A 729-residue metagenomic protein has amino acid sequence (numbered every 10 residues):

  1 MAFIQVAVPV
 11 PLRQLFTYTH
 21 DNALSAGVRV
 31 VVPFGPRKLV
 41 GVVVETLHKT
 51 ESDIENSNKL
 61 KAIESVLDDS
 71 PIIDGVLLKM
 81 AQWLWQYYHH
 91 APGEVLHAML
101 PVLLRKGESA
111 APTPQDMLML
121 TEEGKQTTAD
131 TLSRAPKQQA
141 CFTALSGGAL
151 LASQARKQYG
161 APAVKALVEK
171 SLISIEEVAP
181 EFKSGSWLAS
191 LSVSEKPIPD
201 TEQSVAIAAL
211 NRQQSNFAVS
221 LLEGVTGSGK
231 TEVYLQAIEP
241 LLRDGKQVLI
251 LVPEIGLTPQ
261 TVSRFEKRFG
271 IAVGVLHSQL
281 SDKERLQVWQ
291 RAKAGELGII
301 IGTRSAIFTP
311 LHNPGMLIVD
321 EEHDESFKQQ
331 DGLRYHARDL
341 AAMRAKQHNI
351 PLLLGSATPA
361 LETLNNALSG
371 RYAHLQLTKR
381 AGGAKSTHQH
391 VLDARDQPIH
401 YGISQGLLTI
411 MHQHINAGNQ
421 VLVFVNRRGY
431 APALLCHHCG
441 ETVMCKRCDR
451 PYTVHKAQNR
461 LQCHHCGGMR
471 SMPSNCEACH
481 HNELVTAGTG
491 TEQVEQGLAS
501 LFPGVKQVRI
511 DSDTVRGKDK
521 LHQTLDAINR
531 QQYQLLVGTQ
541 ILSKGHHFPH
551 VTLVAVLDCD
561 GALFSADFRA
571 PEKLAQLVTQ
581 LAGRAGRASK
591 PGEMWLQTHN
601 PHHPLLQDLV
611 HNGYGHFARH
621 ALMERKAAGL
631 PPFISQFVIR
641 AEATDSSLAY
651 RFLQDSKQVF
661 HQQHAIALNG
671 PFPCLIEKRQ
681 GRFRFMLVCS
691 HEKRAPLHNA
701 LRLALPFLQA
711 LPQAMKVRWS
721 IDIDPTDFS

Functional and structural regions predicted by a protein language model:
M1-S356, L368-A384, Q663, L697-S729: Accessory, non-ATPase domains that flank or precede helicase/AAA+ motor cores in DNA-metabolism machines
A2-I4, D116, S635-F637, F683-F685: Short beta-strand micro-motifs in enzyme catalytic cores
F3, R13, S25-A26, G406 (+1 more regions): A short, contiguous, amphipathic alpha-helix enriched in charged residues
P33-P36, E254, A628-L630, L675-K678: AMP-binding (ANL) adenylation modules
E45-L47, L100, E177-A179, V425-R427 (+4 more regions): A general secondary-structure junction signal
S57, E441, E677-K693, I723-S729: Short, low-order "capping/linker" segments at domain edges
S194-D200, S204, N216-Y650, Q658 (+2 more regions): Inter-lobe coupling/hinge segments of SF2-like helicase ATPases
Q658, Q662-Q680, W719-T726: A carboxyl-terminal module marker
